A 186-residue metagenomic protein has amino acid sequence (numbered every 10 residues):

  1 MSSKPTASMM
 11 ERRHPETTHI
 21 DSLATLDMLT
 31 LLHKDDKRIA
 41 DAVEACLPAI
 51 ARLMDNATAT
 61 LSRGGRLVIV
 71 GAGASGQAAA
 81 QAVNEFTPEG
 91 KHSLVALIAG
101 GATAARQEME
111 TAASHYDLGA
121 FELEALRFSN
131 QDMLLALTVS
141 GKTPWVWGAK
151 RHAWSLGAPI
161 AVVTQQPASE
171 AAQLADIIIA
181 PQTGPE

Functional and structural regions predicted by a protein language model:
M1-A42: Cofactor-/ligand-binding subdomain signature composed of acidic, glycine-rich, tryptophan-containing flexible loops
T6-S8, L47, S129: Serine/threonine-rich low-complexity intrinsically disordered regions
I20-A24, A49, T111-L118: Short secondary-structure boundary/capping elements
D35-A45, E108, M133-A136: Short, basic, glycine/proline-bearing loop/turn elements
A45-T60: A short, well-structured juxtamembrane/interface segment
L67-E186: Glycine-rich phosphate-binding loops that contact phosphosugars or nucleotide phosphates
